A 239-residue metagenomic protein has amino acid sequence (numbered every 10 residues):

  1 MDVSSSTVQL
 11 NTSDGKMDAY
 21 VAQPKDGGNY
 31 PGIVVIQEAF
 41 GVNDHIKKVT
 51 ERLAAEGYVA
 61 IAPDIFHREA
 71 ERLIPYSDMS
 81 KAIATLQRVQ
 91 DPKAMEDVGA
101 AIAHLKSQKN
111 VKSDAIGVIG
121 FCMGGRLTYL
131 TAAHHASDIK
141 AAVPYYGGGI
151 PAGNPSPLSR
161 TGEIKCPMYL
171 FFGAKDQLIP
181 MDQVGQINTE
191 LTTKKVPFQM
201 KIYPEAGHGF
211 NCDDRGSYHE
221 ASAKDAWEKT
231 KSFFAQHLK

Functional and structural regions predicted by a protein language model:
M1-K239: N-terminal cap/leader regions of alpha/beta-hydrolase-fold enzymes, predominantly small-molecule hydrolases
